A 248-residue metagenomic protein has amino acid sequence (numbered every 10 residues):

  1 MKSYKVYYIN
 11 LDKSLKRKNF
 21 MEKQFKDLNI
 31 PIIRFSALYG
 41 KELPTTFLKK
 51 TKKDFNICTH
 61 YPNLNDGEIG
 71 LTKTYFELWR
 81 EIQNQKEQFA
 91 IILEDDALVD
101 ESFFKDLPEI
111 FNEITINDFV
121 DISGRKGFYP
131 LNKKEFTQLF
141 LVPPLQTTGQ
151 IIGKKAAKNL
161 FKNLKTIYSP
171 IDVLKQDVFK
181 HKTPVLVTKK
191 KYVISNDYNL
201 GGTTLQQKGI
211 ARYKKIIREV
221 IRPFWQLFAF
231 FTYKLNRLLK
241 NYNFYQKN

Functional and structural regions predicted by a protein language model:
M1-L93, A97-N248: An acidic/histidine-cluster motif and surrounding catalytic segment that typifies divalent-metal-assisted enzyme active
